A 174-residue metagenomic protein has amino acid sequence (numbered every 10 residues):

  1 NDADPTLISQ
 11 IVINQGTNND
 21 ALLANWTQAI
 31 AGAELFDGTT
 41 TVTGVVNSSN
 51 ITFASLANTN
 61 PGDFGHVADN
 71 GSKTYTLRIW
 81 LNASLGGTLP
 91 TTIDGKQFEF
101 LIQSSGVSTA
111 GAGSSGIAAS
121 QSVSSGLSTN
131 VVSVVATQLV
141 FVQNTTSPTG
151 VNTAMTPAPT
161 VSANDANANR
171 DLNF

Functional and structural regions predicted by a protein language model:
N1-V135, V151-A154: Exposed, polar/acidic Ser/Thr-rich sequence context and nearby capping/turn residues that mark flexible linkers
D2-P5, D165-N173: Extracellular acidic loop/turn motifs
Q15, G65-A68, P157-N164, R170-D171: Functionally constrained cores in energy, signaling, and assembly domains
N18, N82, T146-S147, A166-N169: Short beta-turn/strand-loop junction motif enriched in small, turn-promoting residues
Q28, N173-F174: Short, glycine-/polar-rich solvent-exposed loops and beta-turns at beta-strand/coil boundaries
T129-A166: Short S/T/G/P-enriched beta-strand
